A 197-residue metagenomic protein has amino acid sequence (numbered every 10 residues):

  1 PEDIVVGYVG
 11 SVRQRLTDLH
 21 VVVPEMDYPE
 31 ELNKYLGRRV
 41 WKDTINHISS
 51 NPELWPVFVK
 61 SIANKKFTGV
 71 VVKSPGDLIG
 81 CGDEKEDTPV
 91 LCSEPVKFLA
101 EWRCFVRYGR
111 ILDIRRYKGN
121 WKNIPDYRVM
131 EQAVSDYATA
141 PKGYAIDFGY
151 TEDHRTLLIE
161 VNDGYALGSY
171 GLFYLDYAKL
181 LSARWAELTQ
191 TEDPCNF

Functional and structural regions predicted by a protein language model:
P1-A138: Active-site nucleotide/adenylate-binding loops and adjacent lid/helix of ATP-dependent enzymes
E101, G143-A145, L158: Extracellular structured ligand-interaction cores
D126, D147, F173-D176: Poly-acidic low-complexity segments
P141-E152: A short glycine-rich, hydrophobically flanked beta-strand micro-motif that places a catalytic Asp/Glu for divalent metal
E152-F197: C-terminal active-site "lid" helix and adjoining low-complexity regulatory extension at the edge of ATP-using catalytic
